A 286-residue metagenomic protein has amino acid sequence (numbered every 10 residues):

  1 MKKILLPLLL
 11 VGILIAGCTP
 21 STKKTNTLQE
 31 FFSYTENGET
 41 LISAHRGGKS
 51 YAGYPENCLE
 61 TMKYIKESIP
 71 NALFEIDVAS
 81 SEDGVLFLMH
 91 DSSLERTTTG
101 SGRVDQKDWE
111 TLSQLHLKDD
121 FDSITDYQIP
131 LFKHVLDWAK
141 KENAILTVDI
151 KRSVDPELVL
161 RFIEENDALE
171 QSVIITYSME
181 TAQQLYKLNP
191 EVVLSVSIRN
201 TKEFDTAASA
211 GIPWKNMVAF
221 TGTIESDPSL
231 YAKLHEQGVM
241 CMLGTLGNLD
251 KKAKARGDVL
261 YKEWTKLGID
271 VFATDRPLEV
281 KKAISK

Functional and structural regions predicted by a protein language model:
M1-I4: Positively charged n-region of N-terminal signal peptides that target proteins for export
L6-P7, S50: General helical structural elements
P7-A16: Bacterial N-terminal signal peptides
C18-K286: Phosphate-group recognition and catalysis centered on beta-loop-alpha active-site segments
